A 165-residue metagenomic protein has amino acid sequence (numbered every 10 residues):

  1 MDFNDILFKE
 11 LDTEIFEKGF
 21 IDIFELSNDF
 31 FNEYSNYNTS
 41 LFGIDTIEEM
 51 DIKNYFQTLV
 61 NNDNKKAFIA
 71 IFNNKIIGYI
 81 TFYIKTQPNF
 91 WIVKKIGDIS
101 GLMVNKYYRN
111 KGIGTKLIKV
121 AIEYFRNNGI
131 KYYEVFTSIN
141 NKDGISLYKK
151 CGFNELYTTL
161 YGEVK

Functional and structural regions predicted by a protein language model:
M1-D29, E33: Conserved N-terminal entry element of GNAT/NAT acetyltransferase domains
D12, F31-Y55: Conserved GNAT-fold acetyl-CoA-binding loop/helix
K53-I69, D98: A short helix-loop-beta-strand connector motif used in the catalytic cores of GNAT acetyltransferases and, in some
A67-I69, K75-I84, M103: Conserved beta-strand in the GNAT
I71, T86, I99-R109: A short, internal acetyl-CoA/4′-phosphopantetheine-binding micro-motif in the GNAT/acyltransferase core
G101-V104, N110-E123, S146-K150: Conserved acetyl-CoA-binding loop-helix of GNAT-fold acetyltransferases
I118, F125-F136: Conserved GNAT acetyl-CoA-binding A-motif
V135-G144, Y161-K165: Conserved beta-strand-loop-alpha-helix junction that forms the acyl-donor binding cleft
